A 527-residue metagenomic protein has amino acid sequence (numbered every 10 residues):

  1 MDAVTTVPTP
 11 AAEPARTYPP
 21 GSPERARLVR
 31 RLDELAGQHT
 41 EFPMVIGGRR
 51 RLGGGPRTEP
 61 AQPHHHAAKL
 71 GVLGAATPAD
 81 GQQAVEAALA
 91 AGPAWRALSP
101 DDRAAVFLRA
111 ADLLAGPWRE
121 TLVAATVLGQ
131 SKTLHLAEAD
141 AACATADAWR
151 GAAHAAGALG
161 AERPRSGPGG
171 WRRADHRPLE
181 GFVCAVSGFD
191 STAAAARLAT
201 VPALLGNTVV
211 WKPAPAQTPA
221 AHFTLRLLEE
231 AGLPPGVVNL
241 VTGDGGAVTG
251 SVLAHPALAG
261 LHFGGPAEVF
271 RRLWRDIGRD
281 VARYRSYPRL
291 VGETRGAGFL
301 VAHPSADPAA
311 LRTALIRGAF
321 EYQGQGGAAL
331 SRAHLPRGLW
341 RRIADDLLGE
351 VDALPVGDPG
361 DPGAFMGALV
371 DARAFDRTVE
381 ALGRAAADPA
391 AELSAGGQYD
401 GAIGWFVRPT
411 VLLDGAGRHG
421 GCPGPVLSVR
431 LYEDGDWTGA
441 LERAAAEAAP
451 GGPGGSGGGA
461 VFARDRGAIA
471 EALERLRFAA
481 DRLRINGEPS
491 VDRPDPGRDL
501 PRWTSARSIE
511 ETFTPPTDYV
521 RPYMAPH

Functional and structural regions predicted by a protein language model:
M1-L70: Hydrophobic face of amphipathic alpha-helices that form TPR/SEL1-like repeat modules and related alpha-solenoid
D2-T6, E13, T17, H64-A76 (+7 more regions): Conserved C-terminal structural/oligomerization subdomain of aldehyde/semialdehyde dehydrogenase
L52, R57-G160, L441, A446: Glycine-rich loop-to-alpha-helix module at the N-terminal edge of alpha/beta enzyme cores
A67, A88, R103, T126 (+6 more regions): Residue-level signal for inorganic ion chemistry
P117-W118, A153-P164, V356, A387-L393 (+2 more regions): Proline-centered turn/helix-capping motifs that create local helix->coil transitions or kinks
V127, A146, A156-A310, R493 (+1 more regions): Rossmann-like NAD(P) dinucleotide-binding subdomain of oxidoreductase/dehydrogenase enzymes
L227-G232, A254-P256, G260, V269-A416 (+3 more regions): ALDH superfamily catalytic-core signature
